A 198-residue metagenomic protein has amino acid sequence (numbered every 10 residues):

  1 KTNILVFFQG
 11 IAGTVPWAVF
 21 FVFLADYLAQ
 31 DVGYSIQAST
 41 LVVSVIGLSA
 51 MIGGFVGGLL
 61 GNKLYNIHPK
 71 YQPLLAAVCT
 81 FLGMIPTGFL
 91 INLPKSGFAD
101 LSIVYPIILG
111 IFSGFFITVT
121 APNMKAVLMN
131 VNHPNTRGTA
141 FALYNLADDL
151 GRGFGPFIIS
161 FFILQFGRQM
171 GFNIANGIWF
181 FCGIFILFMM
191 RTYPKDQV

Functional and structural regions predicted by a protein language model:
T2-F55, T118-A121, K125, G155: Extracytoplasmic gate region of multi-pass secondary transporters
S44-L48, F81, A142-L150: Transmembrane alpha-helical cores of Major Facilitator Superfamily
G53-P69, I163-L164: Helix-to-loop junctions at the C-terminal end of transmembrane segments in multipass secondary transporters
G54, M129-Q165: A late C-terminal transmembrane helix in Major Facilitator Superfamily
P69-N123: C-terminal transmembrane helical hairpin of 12-TM major facilitator-type secondary transporters
Y71-L74, F161-W179: A membrane-interface helix-boundary motif in multi-pass transporters
P86-P94, I174-V198: Multi-pass alpha-helical transporter architecture, strongest for 12-TM Major Facilitator/SLC carriers used
